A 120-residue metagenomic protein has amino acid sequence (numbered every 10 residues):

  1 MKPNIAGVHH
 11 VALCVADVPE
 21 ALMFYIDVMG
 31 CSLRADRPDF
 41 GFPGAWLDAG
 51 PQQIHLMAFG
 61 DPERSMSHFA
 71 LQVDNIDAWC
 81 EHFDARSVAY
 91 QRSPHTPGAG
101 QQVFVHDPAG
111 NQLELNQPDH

Functional and structural regions predicted by a protein language model:
M1-N4, A85-H120: Vicinal oxygen chelate
M1-P19, S67-F69: N-terminal beta-strand motif that seeds the catalytic metal site of vicinal oxygen chelate
A12-Q52: Core segments of cupin and vicinal oxygen chelate
D27, H82-R86: Short amphipathic alpha-helices in soluble, non-transmembrane regions that often serve as interface/regulatory elements
S32-A35, L56, A89-S93: A short linear hydrophobic-aromatic micro-motif
D39-P43, E63-S65, P97-Q101: Short acidic/glycine-enriched loop/turn segments that link adjacent beta-strands
Q52-Q53, N111: Short acidic/polar mixed-charge low-complexity motifs
F69-F83: Mid-chain, well-packed structural core segment of small domains
